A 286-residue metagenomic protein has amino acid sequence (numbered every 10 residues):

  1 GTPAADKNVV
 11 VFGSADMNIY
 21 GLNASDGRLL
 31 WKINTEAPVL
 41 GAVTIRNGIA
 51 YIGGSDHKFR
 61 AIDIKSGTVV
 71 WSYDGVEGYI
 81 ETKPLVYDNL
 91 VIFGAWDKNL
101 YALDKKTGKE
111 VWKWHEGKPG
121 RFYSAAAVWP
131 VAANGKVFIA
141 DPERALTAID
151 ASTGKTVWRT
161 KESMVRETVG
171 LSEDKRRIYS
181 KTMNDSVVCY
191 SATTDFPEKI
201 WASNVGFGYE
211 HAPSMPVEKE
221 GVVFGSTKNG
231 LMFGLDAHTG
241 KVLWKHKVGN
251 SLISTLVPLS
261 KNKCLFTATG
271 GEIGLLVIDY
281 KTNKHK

Functional and structural regions predicted by a protein language model:
G1-K7, A15-D16, R28-R46, S55 (+8 more regions): Extracytoplasmic beta-rich repeat domains
V10, A50, V91, V137 (+3 more regions): Hydrophobic beta-strand positions that form the internal "hydrophobic ladder" of WD40/Gbeta-like beta-propeller blades
G13, G53, G94, A140 (+3 more regions): Residue-level marker for isolated small/hydroxyl-bearing positions within beta-strands of beta-sheet-rich domains
M17, H57, K98, R144 (+4 more regions): Repetitive beta-architecture junctions, highlighting loop-to-beta-strand starts across blade-like repeats
Y20, R60, Y101, T147 (+3 more regions): WD40 beta-propeller blade core
N23-D26, D63-G67, D104-G108, D150-T153 (+3 more regions): Short loop/turn segments that connect beta-strands within beta-propeller blades
G48, D63, G94, D104 (+6 more regions): Polar/charged low-complexity regions in secreted precursors and cytosolic/nuclear IDRs
G221, K228-N229, L235-H238, K247-G249 (+3 more regions): Short, loop-centered acidic/histidine patches that primarily coordinate divalent metals
